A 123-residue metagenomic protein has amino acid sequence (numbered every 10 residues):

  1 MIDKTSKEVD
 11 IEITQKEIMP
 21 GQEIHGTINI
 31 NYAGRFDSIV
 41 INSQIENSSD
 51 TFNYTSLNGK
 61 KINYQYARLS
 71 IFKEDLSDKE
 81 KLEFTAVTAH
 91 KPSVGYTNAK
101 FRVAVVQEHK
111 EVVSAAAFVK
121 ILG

Functional and structural regions predicted by a protein language model:
M1-G123: C-terminal beta-sandwich interaction modules and adjacent acidic, Ser/Thr/Pro/Gly-rich low-complexity tails used
